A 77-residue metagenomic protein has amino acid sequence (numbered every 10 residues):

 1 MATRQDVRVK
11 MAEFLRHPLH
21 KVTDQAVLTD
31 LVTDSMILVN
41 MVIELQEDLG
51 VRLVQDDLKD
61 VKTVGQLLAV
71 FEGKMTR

Functional and structural regions predicted by a protein language model:
A2-L31, I37-V42, D48, R52-R77: Phosphopantetheine-dependent thiolation modules in NRPS/PKS and related acyl-activating systems
